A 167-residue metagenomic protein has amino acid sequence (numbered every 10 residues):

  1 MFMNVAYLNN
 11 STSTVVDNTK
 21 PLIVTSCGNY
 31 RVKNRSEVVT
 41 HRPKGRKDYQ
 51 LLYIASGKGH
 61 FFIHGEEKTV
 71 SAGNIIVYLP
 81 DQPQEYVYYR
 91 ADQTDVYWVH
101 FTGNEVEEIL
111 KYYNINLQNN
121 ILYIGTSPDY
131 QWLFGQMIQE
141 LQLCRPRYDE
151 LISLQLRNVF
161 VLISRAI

Functional and structural regions predicted by a protein language model:
M1-K68, L117-Q118: Generic protein-terminus/edge-of-domain signal
R35-V38, A72-G73, D81-P83, A91: Tight coil/turn sites that cap or link beta-strands
I54-S56, L79, Y89: A short, compositionally biased micro-patch
G65-L79: Short acidic-glycine-tyrosine-enriched beta hairpin
D81-E105: Ligand-binding loop in jelly-roll beta-barrel domains
G103-I121, W132: Double-stranded beta-helix
I124-I167: An amphipathic alpha-helical interaction segment
